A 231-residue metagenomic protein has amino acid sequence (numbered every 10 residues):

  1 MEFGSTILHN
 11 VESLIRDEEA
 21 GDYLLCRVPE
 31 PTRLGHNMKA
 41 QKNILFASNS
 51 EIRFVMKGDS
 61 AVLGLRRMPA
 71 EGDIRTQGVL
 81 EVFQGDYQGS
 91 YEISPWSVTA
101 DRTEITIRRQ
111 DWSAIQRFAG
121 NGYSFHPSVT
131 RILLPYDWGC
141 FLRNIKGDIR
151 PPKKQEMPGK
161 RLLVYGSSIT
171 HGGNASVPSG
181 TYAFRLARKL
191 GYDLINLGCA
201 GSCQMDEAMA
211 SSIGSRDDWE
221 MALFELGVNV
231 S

Functional and structural regions predicted by a protein language model:
M1-R161: N-terminal secretory targeting modules
N10-E12, G172, G227: Glycine-centered structural positions embedded in regular secondary structure
K42-N49, K57-S60, E207-S231: Alpha-helical cap/lid subdomain in secreted, periplasmic, or secretory-pathway luminal O-acyl-processing enzymes
R67-P69, S168, V228: Residue-level signal for short, function-critical loop segments
V98-R102, L197-C203, V230-S231: Low-complexity, flexible helical/coil segments
I132-C203, E207-D218: Serine-esterase "nucleophile elbow" of acetyl-processing enzymes
